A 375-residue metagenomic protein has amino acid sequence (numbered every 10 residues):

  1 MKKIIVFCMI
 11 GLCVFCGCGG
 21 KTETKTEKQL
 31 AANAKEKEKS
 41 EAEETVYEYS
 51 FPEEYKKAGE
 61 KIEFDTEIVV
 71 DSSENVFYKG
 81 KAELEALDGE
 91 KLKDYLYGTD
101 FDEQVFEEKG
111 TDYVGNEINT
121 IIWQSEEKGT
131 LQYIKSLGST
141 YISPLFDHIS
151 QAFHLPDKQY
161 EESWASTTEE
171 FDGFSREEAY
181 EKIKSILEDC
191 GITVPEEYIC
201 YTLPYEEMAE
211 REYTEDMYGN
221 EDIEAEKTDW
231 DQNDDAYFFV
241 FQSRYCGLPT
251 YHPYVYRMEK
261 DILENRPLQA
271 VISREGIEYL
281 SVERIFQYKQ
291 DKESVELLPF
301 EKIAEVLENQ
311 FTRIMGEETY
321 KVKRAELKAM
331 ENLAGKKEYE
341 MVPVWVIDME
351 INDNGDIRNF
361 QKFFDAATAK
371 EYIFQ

Functional and structural regions predicted by a protein language model:
M1-M9, G19-G20: Positively charged n-region of N-terminal signal peptides that target proteins for export
V14-G17: C-terminal motif of bacterial Sec signal peptides marking the signal peptidase cleavage site
G19-R257: Preferential activation on post-signal-peptide N-terminal prodomains/segments of secreted or lumenal proteins
T26-L30, E331-Q375: Activation/maturation switch segments at domain boundaries
D88, S175, L298-K302, D365: Helix N-cap and loop-to-helix transition residues
S136-A165, L263-V295, Q361-Q375: A short, surface-exposed interaction/processing loop segment used at functional sites
K182, I186-D353: Segments that shape or occlude catalytic/ligand-binding pockets
